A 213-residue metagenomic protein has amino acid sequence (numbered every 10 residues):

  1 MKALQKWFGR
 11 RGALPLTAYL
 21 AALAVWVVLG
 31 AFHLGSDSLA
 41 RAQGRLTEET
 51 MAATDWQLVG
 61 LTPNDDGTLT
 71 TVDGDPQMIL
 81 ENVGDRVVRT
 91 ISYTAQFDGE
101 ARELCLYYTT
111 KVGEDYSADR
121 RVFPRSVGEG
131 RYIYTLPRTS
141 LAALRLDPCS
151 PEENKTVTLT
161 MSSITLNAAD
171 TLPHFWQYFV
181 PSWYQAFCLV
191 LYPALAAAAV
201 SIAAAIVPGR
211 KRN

Functional and structural regions predicted by a protein language model:
M1-G9, K211-N213: N-terminal Lys/Arg-rich, disordered targeting/topogenic segments
Q5-D85, S163-F187: Glycan-recognition and processing domains
Q57-L58, T62-T135: Extracellular ligand-binding interfaces
T90, L141-R145: Short, conserved beta-strand segments of beta-strand-rich sandwich/propeller modules, principally
T110-E114, E152, T165, D170: Solvent-exposed strand-loop boundary residues in beta-sheet-rich modules
L144, M161-I164: Extracellular beta-strand elements of beta-rich domains used for carbohydrate recognition/degradation or cell-matrix
R145-K155: Short beta-strand-plus-loop segments that form exposed binding edges in beta-rich domains
L195-N213: Juxtamembrane interface at the cytosolic side of transmembrane helices
